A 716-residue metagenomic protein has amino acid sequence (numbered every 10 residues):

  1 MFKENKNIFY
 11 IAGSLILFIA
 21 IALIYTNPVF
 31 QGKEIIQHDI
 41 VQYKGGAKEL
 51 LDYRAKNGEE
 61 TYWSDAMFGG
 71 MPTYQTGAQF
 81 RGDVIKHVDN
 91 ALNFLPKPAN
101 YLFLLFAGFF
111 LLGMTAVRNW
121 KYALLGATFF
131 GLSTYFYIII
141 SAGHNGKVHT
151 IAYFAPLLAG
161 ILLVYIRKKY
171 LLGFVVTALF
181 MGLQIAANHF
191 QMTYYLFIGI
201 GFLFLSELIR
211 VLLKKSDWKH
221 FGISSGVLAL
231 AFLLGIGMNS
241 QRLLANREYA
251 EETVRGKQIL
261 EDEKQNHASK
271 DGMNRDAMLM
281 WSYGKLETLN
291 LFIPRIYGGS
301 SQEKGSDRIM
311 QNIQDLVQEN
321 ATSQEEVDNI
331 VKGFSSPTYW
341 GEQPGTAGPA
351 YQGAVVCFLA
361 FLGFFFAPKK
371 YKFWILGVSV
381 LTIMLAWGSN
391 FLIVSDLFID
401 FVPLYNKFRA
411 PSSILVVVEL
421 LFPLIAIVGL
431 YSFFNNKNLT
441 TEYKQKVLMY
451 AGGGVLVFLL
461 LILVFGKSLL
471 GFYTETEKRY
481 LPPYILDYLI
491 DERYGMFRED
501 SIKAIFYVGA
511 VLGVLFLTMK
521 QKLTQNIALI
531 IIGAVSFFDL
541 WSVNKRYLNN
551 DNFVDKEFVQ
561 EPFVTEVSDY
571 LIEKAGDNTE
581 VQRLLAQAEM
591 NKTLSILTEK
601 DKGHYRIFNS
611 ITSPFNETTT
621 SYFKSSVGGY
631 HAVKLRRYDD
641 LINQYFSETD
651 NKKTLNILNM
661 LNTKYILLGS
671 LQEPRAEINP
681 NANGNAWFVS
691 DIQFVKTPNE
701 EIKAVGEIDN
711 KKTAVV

Functional and structural regions predicted by a protein language model:
N5, Y25, D271-M273, L279-S282 (+4 more regions): Flexible, solvent-exposed extracytoplasmic
Y10-G46, A231-L244, L381-M384, L459-L460 (+1 more regions): Transmembrane signal-anchor helices characteristic of membrane glycosylation enzymes that use polyprenol
I21-L112, T128-I151, H267, M273-Q352 (+3 more regions): Membrane-interface coil-to-helix junctions
F30-Y43, N246-D262, R546-E566: Alpha-helical transmembrane signal-anchor/signal-peptide segments
N100-A116, V356-L359, I425, L512: Transmembrane-helix motifs of polytopic, lipid-linked glycan transferases
L125-T128, A142-F154, V164-G182, F190-F232 (+2 more regions): Contiguous transmembrane helix-bundle modules in multi-pass membrane proteins
A528-F623, V627-G629, E677: Extracytoplasmic
N552-F563, K624-M660: Luminal/periplasmic acceptor-recognition loop/helix of membrane-associated glycosyltransferases
